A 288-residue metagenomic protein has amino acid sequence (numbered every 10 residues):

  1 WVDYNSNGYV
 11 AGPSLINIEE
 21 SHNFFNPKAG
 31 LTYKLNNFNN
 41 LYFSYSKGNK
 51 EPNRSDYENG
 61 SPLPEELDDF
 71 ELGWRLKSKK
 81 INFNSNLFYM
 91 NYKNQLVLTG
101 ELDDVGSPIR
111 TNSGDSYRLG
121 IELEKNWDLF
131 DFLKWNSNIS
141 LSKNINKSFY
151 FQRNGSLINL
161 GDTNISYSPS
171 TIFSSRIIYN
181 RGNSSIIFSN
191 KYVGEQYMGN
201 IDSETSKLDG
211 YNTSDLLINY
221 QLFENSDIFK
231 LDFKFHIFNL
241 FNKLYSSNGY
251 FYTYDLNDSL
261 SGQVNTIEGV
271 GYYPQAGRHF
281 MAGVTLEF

Functional and structural regions predicted by a protein language model:
W1-N36, N136, F151: Signature of Gram-negative outer-membrane beta-barrel scaffolds
W1-N5, Y45-E51, S78, L87-K93 (+7 more regions): Transmembrane beta-strands of outer-membrane beta-barrel pores
Y4, Y89, T111-I201: Gram-negative outer-membrane beta-barrel transporters
N5-P13, P52-G60, Q95-D104, S142 (+3 more regions): Outer-membrane beta-barrel translocator domains and adjoining extracellular loop/strand segments of Gram-negative
L15-N23, G60-E66, T111-Y117, L157-P169 (+2 more regions): Replace "Gram-negative outer membrane beta-barrel proteins" with "bacterial and organellar outer membrane beta-barrel
T32, F43, D68-L72, F130 (+2 more regions): Conserved C-terminal beta-signal and adjacent last beta-strands/turns of outer-membrane beta-barrel proteins
K34, N40-S44, P64-Y150: Membrane-embedded beta-barrel scaffold of Gram-negative outer-membrane proteins
